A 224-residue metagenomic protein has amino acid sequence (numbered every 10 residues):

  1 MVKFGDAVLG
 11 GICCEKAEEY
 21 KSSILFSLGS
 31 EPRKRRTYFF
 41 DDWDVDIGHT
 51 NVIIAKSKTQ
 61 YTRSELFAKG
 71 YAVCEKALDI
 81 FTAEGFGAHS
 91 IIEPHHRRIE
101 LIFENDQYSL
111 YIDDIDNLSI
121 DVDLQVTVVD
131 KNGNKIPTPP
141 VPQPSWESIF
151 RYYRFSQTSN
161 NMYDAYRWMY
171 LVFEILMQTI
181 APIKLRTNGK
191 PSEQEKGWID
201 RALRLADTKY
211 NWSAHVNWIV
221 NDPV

Functional and structural regions predicted by a protein language model:
M1-R167, L171: Charged, non-catalytic interaction/linker regions at domain boundaries that couple catalytic cores to substrate
G11-C13, G133-V224: Amphipathic, oligomerization/interface secondary-structure segments
